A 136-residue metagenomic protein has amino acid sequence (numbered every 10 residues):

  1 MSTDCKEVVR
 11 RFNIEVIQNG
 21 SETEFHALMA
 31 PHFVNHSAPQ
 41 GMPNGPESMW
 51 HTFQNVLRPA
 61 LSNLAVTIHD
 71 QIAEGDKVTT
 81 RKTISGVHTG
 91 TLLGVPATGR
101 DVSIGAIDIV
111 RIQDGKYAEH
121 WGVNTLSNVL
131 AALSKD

Functional and structural regions predicted by a protein language model:
M1-H32, L133-D136: Short, low-complexity N-terminal intrinsically disordered segments enriched in polar/charged residues
E7, E22-V78, T83: A solvent-exposed, acidic/Ser-Thr-rich amphipathic alpha-helical stretch
H36, H88, H120: Histidine-centered active-site/metal-ligand motif
V66-Q71, G105-V110, W121: Hydrophobic/aromatic beta-strand elements that line small-molecule binding cavities or substrate pockets in beta-rich
K82-I84, G122-V123: Short, well-ordered beta-to-alpha junction loops that form the rim of enzyme active sites and present histidine/acidic
G86-Q113: Exposed beta-sheet edge and beta->alpha loop/turn motif
E119-D136: Low-complexity, intrinsically disordered terminal/linker segments enriched in charged and Gly/Pro repeats
